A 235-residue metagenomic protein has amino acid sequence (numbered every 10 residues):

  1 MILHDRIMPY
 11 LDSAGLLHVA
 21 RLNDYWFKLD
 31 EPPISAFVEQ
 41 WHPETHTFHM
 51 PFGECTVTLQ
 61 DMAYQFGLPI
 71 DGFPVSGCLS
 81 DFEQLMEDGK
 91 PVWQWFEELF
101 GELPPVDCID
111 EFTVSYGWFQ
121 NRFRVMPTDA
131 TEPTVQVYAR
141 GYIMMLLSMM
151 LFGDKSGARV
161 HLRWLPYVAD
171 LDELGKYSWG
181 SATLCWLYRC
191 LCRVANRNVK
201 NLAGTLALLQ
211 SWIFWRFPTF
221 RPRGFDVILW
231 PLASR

Functional and structural regions predicted by a protein language model:
M1-Y188, G204-A207, F217: N-terminal leader regions that mediate targeting or early regulatory function
G175-R235: Extended amphipathic alpha-helical bundle segments that form the ordered cores of C-terminal catalytic/regulatory
